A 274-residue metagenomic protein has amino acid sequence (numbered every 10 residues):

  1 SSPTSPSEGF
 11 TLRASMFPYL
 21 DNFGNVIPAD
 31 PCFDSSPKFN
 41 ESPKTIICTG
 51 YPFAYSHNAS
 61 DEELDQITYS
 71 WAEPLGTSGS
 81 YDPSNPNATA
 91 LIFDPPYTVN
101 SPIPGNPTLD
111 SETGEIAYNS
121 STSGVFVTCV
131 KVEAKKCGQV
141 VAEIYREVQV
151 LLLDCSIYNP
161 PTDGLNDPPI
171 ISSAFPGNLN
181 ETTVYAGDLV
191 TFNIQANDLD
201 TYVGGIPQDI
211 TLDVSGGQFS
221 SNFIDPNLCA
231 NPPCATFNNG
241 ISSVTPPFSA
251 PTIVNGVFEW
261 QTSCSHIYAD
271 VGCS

Functional and structural regions predicted by a protein language model:
S1-S274: Long, compositionally biased, intrinsically disordered segments
